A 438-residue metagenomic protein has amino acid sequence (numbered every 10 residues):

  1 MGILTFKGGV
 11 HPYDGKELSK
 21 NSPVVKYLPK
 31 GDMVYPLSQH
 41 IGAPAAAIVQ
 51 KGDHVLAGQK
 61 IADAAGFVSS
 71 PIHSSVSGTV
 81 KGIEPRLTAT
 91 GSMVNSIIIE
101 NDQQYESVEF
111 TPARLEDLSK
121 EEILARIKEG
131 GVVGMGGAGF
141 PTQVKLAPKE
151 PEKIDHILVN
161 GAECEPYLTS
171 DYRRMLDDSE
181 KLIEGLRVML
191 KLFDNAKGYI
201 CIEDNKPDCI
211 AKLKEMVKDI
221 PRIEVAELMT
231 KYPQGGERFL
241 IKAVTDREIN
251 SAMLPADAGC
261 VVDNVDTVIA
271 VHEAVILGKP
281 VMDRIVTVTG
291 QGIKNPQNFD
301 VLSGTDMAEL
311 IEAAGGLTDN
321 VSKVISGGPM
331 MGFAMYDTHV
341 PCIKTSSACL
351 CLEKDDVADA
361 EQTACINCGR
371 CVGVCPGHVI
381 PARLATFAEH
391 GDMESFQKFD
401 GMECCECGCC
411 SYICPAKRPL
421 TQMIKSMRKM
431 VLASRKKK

Functional and structural regions predicted by a protein language model:
M1-I48, I98: N-terminal, Lys/Arg-enriched amphipathic/low-complexity engagement segments that precede the first folded domain
Q50-D63, G82: Short, well-structured beta-strand-loop connectors
G78-V80: Conserved hydrophobic positions within beta-strands
G82, L87-F140, A147-P151, P207: Acidic low-complexity segments
S107, G134, I157-D171, G292: Gly-rich Lys/Arg/Thr-decorated short loops/hinges at beta-loop-alpha junctions or inter-strand turns that position
L176-K191: Histidine-anchored nucleotide/phosphate-binding helix
N195-M307, A313-T318, G328: Hydrophobic alpha-helical positions that pack around
S346-Q362, V372, P376-K438: Ferredoxin-type iron-sulfur electron-transfer modules in oxidoreductases and energy-metabolism complexes
